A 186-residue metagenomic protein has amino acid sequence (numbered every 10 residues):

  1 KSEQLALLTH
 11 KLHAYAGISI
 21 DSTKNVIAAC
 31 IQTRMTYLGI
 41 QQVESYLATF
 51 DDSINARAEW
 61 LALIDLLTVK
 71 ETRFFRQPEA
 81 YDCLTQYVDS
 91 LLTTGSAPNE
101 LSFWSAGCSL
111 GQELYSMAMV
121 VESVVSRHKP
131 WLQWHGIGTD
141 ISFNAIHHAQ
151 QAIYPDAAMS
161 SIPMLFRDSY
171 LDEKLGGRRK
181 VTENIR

Functional and structural regions predicted by a protein language model:
S2-W104: Conserved AdoMet
K24, P78, L114-A118, Q150: Conserved strand-to-helix beginnings and helix N-cap segments that scaffold or border functional pockets
Q32, A118, E122, H147-Q150: Class I S-adenosyl-L-methionine
M35, L92, V121-S126, I153 (+1 more regions): Conserved hydrophobic residues forming the short capping helix/wall of the S-adenosyl-L-methionine
C83-L92, L114-V125: Short, well-ordered amphipathic alpha-helices
L84, C108, A149: Conserved RecA-like P-loop NTPase ATPase core
P98-M117, W131-I137: Conserved class I S-adenosyl-L-methionine
R127-R186: Extended basic-aromatic, gly/pro-enriched interface segments that bind polyanionic ligands
